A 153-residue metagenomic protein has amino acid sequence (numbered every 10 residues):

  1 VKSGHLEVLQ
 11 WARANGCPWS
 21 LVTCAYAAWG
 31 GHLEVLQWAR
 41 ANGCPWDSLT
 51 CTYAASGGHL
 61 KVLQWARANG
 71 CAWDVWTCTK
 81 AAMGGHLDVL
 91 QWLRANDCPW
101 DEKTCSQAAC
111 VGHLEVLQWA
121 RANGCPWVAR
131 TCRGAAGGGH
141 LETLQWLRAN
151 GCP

Functional and structural regions predicted by a protein language model:
V1-P153: Ankyrin repeat (ANK) tandem alpha-helical domains that serve as protein-protein interaction scaffolds, prominent
